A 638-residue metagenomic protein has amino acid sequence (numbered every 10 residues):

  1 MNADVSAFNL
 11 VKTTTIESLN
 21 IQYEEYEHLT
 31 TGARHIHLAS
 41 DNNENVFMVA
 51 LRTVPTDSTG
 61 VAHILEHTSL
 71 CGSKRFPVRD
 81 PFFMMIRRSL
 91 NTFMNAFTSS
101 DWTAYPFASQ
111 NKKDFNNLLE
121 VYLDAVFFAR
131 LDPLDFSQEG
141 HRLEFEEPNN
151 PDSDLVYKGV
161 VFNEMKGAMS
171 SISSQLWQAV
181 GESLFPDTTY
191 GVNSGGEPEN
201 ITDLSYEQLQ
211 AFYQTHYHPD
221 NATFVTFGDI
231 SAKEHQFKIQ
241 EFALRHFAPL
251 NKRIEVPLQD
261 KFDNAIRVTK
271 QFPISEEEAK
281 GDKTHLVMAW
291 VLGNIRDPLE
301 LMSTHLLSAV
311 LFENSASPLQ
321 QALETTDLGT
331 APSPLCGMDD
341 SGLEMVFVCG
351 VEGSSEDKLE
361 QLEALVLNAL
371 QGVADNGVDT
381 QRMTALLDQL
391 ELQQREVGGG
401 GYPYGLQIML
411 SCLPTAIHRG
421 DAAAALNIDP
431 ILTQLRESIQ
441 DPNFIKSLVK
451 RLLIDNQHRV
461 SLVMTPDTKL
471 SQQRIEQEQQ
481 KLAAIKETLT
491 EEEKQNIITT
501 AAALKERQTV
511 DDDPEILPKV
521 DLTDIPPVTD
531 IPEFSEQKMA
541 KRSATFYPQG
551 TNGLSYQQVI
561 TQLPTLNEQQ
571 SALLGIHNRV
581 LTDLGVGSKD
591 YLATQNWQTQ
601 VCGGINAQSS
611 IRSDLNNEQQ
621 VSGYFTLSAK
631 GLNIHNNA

Functional and structural regions predicted by a protein language model:
M1-F82, Q110, E120-L123, S170 (+5 more regions): His/Glu-rich zincin catalytic helix
E44-V54, D80-F128, D135-E146, S174-E199 (+7 more regions): M16 family metallopeptidases and their MPP-like homologs
E164-M165, I201-T202: Conserved phosphate-chemistry cores used by DNA topoisomerases
Y206-L209: Extended serine/threonine-enriched, polar tracts that run as long, contiguous segments within proteins
L452: Aromatic-residue-lined binding/catalytic grooves and analogous aromatic/hydrophobic interfacial grooves in multimeric
